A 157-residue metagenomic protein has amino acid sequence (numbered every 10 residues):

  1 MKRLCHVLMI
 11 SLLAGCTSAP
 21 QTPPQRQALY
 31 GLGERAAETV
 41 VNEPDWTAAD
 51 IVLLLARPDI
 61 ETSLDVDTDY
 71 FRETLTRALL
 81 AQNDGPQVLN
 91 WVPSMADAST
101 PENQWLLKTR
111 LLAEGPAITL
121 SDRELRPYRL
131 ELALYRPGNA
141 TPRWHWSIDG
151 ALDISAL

Functional and structural regions predicted by a protein language model:
M1-C16: Sec-dependent bacterial lipoprotein signal peptides
L8, D45, D97-S99: Structural motif
L8-M9, T22, N42, G115: A very general structural signal that marks isolated residues within well-ordered alpha-helical segments
C16-R77: A structural "domain/chain start" motif
E73, P86-W144, D149-L157: Surface-exposed short loop/turn segments
